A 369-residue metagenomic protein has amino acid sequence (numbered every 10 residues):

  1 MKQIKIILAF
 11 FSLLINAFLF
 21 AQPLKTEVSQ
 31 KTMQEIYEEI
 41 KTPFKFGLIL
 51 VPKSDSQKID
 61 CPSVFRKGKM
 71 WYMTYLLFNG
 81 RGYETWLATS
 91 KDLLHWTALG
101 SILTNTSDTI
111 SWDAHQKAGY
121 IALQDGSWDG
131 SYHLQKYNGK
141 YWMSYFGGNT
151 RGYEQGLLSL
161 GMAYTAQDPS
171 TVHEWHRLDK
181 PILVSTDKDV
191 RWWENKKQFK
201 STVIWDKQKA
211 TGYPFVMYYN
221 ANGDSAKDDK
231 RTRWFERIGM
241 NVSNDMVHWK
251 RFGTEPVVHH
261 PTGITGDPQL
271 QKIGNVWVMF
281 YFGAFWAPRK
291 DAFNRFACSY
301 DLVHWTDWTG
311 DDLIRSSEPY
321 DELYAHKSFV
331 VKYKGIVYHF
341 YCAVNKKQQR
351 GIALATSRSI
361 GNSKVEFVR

Functional and structural regions predicted by a protein language model:
M1-L8: Bacterial N-terminal signal peptides that target proteins for export
L8-A17: Bacterial N-terminal signal peptides
Q22-G119, L123-K200, I204-I264, Q271-L323 (+1 more regions): Beta-rich carbohydrate-recognition and catalytic domains
H326-K327: C-terminal structured domain segments
